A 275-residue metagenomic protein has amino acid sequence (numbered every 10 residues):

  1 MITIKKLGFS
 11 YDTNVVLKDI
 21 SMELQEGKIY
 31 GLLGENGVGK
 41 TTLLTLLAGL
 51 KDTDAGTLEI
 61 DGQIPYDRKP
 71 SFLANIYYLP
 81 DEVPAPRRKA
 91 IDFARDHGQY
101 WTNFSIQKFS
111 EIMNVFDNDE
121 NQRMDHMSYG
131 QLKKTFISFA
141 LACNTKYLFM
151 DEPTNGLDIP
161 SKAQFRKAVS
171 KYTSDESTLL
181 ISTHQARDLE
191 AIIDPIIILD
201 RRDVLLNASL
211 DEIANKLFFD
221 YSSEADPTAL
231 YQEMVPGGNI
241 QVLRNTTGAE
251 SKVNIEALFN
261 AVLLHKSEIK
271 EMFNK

Functional and structural regions predicted by a protein language model:
I2, L17-D19: Conserved structural motif at the start of ABC-family nucleotide-binding domains
L33-E35: The feature captures the beta-strand-to-loop junction immediately N-terminal to the Walker
A48: Helix-to-loop junction immediately C-terminal to a conserved catalytic motif
G56-D67, S71-F72: Conserved ABC transporter NBD signature motif
S71, Y78-T135: ABC-family P-loop ATPase nucleotide-binding domains
L148-E152: Catalytic Walker B motif of ABC-type/P-loop ATPase nucleotide-binding domains
Q164-L180, H184-L243: ABC transporter nucleotide-binding domain
